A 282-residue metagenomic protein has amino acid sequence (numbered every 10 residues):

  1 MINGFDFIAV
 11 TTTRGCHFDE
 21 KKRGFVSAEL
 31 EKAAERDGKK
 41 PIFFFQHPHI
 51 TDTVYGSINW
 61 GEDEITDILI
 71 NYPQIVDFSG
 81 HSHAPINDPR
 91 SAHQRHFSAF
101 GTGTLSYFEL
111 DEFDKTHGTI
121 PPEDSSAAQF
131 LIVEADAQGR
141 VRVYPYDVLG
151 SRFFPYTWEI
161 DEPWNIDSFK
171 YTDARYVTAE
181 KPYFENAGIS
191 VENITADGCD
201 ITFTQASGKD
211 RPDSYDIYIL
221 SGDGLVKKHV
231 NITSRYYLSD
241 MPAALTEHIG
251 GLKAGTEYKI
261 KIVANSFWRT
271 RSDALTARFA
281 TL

Functional and structural regions predicted by a protein language model:
M1-A9, A34-P41, S91-S98, A135-V141: Beta-strand-turn-beta hairpins that frame and shape the catalytic cleft of phosphate-ester-processing enzymes
V10, V26, F44, H81 (+1 more regions): Divalent metal-coordination and catalytic microenvironments
R14-G24, A33-S79, I86-N87, A92: Active-site-proximal segments of metal-dependent phosphoesterases and phosphodiesterases across multiple
S57-G139: Conserved beta-sheet core of the metallophosphoesterase superfamily
E123-V230: A short C-terminal boundary segment appended to hydrolase-like catalytic domains
S234-R235, M241-H248: Short S/T/G- and acidic-enriched coil/turn segments that sit immediately N-terminal to beta-strands in beta-sandwich
I249-T270: Beta-strand-rich modules
N265-L282: Extracellular fibronectin type III
